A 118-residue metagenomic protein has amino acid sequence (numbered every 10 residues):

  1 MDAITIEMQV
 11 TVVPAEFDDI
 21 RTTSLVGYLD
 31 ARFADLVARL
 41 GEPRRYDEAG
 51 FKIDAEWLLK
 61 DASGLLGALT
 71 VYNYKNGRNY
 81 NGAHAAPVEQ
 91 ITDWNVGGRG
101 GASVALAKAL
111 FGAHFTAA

Functional and structural regions predicted by a protein language model:
D2-A118: Residues within mature, well-folded domains
